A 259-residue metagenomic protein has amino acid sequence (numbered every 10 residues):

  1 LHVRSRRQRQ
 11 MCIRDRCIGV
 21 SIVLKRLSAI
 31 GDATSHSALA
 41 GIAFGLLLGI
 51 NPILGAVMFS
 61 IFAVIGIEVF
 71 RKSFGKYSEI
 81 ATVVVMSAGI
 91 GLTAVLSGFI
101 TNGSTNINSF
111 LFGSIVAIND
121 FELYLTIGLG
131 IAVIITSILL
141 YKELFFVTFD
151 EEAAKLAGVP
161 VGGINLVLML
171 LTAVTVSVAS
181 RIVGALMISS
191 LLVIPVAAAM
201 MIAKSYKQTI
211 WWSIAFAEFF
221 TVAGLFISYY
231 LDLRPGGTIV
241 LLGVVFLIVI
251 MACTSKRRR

Functional and structural regions predicted by a protein language model:
L1-I13: Single conserved hydrophobic/aromatic residue that forms the stacking wall/gate of nucleotide- or nucleobase-binding
R6, F74, S78-K142: Transmembrane helix-bundle core of multi-pass membrane transporters and related energy-transducing complexes
R7, P52-S60, E79-V83, I127 (+2 more regions): Loop-to-transmembrane alpha-helix initiation sites
R14-C17, M58-G66, L92, I127-L139 (+4 more regions): Generic alpha-helical transmembrane segments of integral inner-membrane proteins, especially permease/transport modules
V20-G103, M200-W211, S228-Y230, T254-K256: Short loop segments and helix-boundary regions at transmembrane helix junctions of multi-pass inner-membrane proteins
N119-P195: Helix-loop-helix "hairpin" substructures at the membrane interface of multi-pass membrane proteins
K142-E143, A252-R259: Membrane-interface capping segments at transmembrane-helix boundaries
I182, I188-G237: Transmembrane alpha-helical segments in multi-pass inner-membrane proteins
